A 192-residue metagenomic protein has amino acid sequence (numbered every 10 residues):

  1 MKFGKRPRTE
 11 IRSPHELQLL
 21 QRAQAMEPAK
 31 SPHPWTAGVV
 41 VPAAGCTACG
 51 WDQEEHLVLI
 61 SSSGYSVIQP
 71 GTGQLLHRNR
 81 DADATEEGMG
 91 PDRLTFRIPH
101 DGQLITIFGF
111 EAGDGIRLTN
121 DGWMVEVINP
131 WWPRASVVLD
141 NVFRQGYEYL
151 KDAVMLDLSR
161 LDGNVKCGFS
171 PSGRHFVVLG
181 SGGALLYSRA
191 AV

Functional and structural regions predicted by a protein language model:
K2-V192: WD40-repeat beta-propeller superdomains and closely related acidic/aromatic-rich repeat-like regions
